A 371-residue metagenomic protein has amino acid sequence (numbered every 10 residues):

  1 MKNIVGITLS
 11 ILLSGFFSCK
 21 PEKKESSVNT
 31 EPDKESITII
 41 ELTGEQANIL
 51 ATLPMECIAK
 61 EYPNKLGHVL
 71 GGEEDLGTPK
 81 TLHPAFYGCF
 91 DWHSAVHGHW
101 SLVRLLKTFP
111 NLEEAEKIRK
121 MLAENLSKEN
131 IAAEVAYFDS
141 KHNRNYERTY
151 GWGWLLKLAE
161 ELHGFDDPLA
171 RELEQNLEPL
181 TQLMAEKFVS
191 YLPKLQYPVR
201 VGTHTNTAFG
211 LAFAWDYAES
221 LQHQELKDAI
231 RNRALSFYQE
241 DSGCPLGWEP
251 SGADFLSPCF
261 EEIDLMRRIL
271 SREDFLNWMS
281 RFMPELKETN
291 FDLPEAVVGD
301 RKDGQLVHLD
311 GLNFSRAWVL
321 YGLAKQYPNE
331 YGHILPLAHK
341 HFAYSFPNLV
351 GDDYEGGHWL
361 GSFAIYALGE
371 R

Functional and structural regions predicted by a protein language model:
K2-S10: Sec-dependent signal peptide recognition, specifically the positively charged N-region followed immediately by
G15-S18: C-terminal motif of bacterial Sec signal peptides marking the signal peptidase cleavage site
K20-S26: Bacterial lipoprotein signal-peptidase II cleavage site
V28-Y87, D353: Low-complexity, Ser/Thr/Pro/Gly-enriched N-terminal "stalk/linker" regions
D33-L42, T52-E56, V96-L112, G153-L169 (+4 more regions): Well-ordered alpha-helical scaffold segments within catalytic/enzyme domains
I39-G44, K80-V96, A136-W152, K194-T207 (+3 more regions): Solvent-exposed loop and edge beta-strand segments that line ligand/cofactor-binding and catalytic clefts
A51-Y62, K117-A136, N176-Y197, E225-L246 (+2 more regions): Long, well-ordered core segments of solenoidal/helical folds
G88, V96, L105-A218: Extended ligand-binding groove/face enriched in aromatic
